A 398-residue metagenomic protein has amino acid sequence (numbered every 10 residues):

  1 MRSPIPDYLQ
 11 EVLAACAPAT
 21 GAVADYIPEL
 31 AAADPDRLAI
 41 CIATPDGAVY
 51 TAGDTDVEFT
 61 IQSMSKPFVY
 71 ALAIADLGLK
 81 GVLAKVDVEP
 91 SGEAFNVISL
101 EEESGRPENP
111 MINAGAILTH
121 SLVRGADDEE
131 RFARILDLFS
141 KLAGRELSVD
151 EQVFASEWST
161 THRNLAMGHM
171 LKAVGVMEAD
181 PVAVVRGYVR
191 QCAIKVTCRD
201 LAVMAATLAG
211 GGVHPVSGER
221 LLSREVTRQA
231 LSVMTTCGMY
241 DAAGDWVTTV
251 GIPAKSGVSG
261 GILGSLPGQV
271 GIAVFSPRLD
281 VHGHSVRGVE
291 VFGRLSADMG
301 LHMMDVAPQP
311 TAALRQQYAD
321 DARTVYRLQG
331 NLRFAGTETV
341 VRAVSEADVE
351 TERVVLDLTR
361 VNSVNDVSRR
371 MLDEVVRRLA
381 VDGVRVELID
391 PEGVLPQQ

Functional and structural regions predicted by a protein language model:
M1-G21, A73-Q191, R199, T207: Active-site-adjacent helix/loop patches that line small-molecule binding or acyl-intermediate pockets
L13, G211-A243, V247-A322, T339: Structured C-terminal helix/loop/strand segments within mature extracytoplasmic catalytic/sensor domains
A14-A52, G261-G264: A short, well-structured edge-of-sheet supersecondary motif
L30-A33, E108-N109, S159, A193 (+2 more regions): Short Gly/Pro-enriched turn/cap motifs at secondary-structure boundaries
G47, T60-L83, M204, I272: Active-site SXXK
D56-E58: A short acidic/small-residue loop/turn micro-motif
S63-S65, V69, M111-L118, R163 (+6 more regions): Catalytic-loop motifs flanking and including active-site residues across diverse enzymes
G330-Q398: Amphipathic alpha-helical interaction surfaces in cytosolic regulatory modules
